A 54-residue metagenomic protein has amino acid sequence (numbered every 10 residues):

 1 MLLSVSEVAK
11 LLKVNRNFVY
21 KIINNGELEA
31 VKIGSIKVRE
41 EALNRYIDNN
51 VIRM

Functional and structural regions predicted by a protein language model:
M1-F18: Polyanion-binding surface elements
L2, K10, N25-E27, N50-R53: Residue-level detector of solvent-exposed, low-hydrophobicity positions
K13-I36: Major-groove DNA-recognition helix of helix-turn-helix-type DNA-binding domains
E41-M54: A short, Lys/Arg-enriched interface patch at domain edges and termini
